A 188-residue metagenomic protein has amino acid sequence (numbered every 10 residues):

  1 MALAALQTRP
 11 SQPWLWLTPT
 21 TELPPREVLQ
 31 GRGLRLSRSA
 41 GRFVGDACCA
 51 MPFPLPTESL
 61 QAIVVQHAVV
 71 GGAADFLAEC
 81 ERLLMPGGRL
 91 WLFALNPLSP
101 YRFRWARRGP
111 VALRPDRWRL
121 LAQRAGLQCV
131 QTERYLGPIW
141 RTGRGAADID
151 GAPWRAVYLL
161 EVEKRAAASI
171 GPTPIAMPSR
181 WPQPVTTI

Functional and structural regions predicted by a protein language model:
A5-F53: Class I SAM-dependent methyltransferase SAM/SAH-binding core
T20-T21, L95-P100, R134-P138: Short "lid" loop at the C-terminus of a central beta-strand within the Rossmann-like core of SAM-dependent
A47-V65: A short acidic, Gly/Pro-enriched loop at the edge of an enzyme's catalytic core that lines a small-molecule cofactor
A74-R89: A short glycine-rich, Lys/Arg-flanked "PGG" loop and its adjoining helix->strand segment in the class I
R89-D116: Conserved class I S-adenosyl-L-methionine
G109-L136: Short alpha-helix
G145-I188: C-terminal lobe and adjacent flexible extensions of AdoMet/dcAdoMet transferase-like proteins
